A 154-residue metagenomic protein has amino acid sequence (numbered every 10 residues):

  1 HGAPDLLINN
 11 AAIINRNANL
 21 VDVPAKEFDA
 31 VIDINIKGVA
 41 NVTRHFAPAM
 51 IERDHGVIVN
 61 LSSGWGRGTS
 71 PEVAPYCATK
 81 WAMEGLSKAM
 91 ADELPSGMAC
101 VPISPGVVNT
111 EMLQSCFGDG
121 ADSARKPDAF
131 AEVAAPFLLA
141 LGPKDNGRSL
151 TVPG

Functional and structural regions predicted by a protein language model:
A11-R16: Conserved NAD(P)H cofactor-binding loop of Rossmann-fold oxidoreductase domains
A18-L20, E27-D29: Substrate-binding pocket helix/loop in short-chain dehydrogenase/reductase
T43, T79: Active-site helix of classical SDR
P48, D92-E93: Alpha-helical segment proximal to the catalytic Tyr-Lys
S63: Residue(s) in the substrate-gating loop at a strand-loop-helix junction that position the organic substrate next
S70-A74: Active-site loop immediately N-terminal to the catalytic Tyr-X3-Lys motif of short-chain dehydrogenase/reductase
S96-M98, P102-I103, T110, D119-G154: C-terminal helical subdomain
